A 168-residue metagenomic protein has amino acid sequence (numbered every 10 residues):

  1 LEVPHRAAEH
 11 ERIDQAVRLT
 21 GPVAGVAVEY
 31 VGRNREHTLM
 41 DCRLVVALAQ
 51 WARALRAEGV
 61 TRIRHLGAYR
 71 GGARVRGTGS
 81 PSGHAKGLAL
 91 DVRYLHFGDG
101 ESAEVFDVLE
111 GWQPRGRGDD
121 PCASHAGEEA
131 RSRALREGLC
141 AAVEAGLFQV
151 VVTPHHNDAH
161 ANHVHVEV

Functional and structural regions predicted by a protein language model:
L1-H65, E144, F148: Active-site acidic/histidine clusters and adjacent loop/turn architecture that either coordinate catalytic ions
P4-T20, A52, P81-V168: Catalytic cores and adjacent binding grooves of peptidoglycan-active enzymes
G25, Y69, V75, P114 (+1 more regions): A generic structural micro-environment signature that highlights single residues at secondary-structure boundaries
E29-V31, G72-G77, D120, L147: Generic alpha-helix signal with a bias toward terminal, lower-confidence helices and secondary-structure junctions
A52-G87: Active-site-adjacent substructure of cysteine-protease-like catalytic cores
